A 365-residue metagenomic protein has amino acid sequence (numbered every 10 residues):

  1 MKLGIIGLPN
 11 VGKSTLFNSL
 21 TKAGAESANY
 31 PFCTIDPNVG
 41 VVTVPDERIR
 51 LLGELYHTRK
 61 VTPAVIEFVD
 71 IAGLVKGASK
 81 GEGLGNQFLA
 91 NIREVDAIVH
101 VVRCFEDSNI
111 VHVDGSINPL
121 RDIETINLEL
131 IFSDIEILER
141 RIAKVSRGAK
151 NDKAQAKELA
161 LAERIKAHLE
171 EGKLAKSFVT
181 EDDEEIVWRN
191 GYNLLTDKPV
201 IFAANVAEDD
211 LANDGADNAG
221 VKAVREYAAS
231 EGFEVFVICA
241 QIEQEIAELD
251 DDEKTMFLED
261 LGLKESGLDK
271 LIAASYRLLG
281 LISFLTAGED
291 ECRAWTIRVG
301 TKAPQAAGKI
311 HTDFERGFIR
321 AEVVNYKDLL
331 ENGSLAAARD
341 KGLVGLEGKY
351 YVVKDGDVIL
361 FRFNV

Functional and structural regions predicted by a protein language model:
M1-V111, E139-R140, K144: Conserved G1/Walker A P-loop phosphate-binding module
K2-I6, F17, S146-V352, I359 (+1 more regions): C-terminal-of-GTPase-core extension/linker across diverse P-loop GTPases
I6, F32, P37-G40, E47-I49 (+14 more regions): Short capping/connector residues at structural and topological boundaries
P9, I131-D134, N193: Flexible interhelical turns and helix-capping residues at alpha-helix boundaries within structured domains
A23-P31, N38-G40, R48-L51, K80 (+9 more regions): Glycine-rich, flexible loop/turn motifs
F32, D46-I49, T62-F68, E82-D96 (+9 more regions): Amphipathic alpha-helical transducer elements in NTP-driven molecular machines
G40-P45, A72-E82, R93-Q155, H168-D182 (+1 more regions): Conserved Switch II/interswitch segment of TRAFAC-class P-loop GTPases
